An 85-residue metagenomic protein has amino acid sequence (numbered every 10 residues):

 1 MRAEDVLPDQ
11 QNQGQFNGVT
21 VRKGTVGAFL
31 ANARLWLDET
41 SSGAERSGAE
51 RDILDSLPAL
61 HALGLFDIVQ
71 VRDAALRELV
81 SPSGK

Functional and structural regions predicted by a protein language model:
M1-Q13: Short acidic, Pro/Gly- and aromatic-enriched capping/linker segments at domain boundaries
E4-D5, N17, R51: Residue-level marker of intrinsically disordered, low-complexity segments enriched for small/polar residues
D5-P8, A28-A31, D38, A62-L63 (+2 more regions): Terminal, compositionally biased segments used for targeting/anchoring and flexible tails
Q11-Q15, L35-D38: Short, local alpha-helical segments
G14, V21-R22: Short, isolated positions in well-ordered beta-strands
K23-S47: Short, surface-exposed, low-complexity cationic segments
S47-K85: Short, charge-rich amphipathic interface segments used for partner binding and complex assembly
